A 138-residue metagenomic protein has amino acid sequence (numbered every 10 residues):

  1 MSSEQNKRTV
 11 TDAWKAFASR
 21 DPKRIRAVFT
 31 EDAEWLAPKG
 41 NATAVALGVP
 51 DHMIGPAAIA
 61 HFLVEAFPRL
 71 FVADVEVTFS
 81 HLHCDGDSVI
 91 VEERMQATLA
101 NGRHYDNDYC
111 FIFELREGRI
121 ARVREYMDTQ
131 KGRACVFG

Functional and structural regions predicted by a protein language model:
M1, A16, V49-P50, V123: Short N-terminal micro-motifs specific to bacterial/archaeal maturation and metal-cluster initiation sites
M1-E31, C135-G138: Short, low-complexity N-terminal intrinsically disordered segments enriched in polar/charged residues
M1-Q5, F67-G138: A beta-strand edge to alpha-helix "cap/lid" segment located at domain peripheries
T9, D21, F62-L63, T78 (+1 more regions): Hydrophobic alpha-helical segments typical of transmembrane helices and their membrane-interface/capping positions
V10-A13, I25-R26, A33, G55 (+4 more regions): Hydrophobic pocket/interface hotspot
W14-F17, F29, W35, F62 (+3 more regions): Aromatic side chains
E31-D85: A solvent-exposed, acidic/Ser-Thr-rich amphipathic alpha-helical stretch
